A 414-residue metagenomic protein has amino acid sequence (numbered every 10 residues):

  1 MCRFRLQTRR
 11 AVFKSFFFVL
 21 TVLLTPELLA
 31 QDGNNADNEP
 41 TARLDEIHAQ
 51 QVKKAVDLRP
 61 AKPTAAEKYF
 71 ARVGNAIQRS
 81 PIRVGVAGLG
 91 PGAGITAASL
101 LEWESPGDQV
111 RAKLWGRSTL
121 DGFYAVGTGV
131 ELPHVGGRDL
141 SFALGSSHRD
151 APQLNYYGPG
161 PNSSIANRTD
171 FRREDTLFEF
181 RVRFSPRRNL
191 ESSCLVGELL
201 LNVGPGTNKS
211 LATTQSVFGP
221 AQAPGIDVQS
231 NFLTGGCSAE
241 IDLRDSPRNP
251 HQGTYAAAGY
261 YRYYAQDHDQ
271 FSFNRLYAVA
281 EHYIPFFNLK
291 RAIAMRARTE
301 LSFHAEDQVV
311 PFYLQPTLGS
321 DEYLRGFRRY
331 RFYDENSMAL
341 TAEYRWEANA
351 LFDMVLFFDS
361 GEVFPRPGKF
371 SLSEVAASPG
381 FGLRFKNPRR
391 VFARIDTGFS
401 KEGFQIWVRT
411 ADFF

Functional and structural regions predicted by a protein language model:
Q31-G145, P224-H251, D321, D334-M338 (+4 more regions): Outer-membrane beta-barrel initiation region
R59-K62, R83-V84, Q215-V228, F232-N349 (+2 more regions): C-terminal outer-membrane beta-barrel translocator/porin domains of Gram-negative envelope proteins and their
I82-V84, A112-L114, L140-L144, E191-L201 (+9 more regions): Transmembrane beta-strands of outer-membrane beta-barrel proteins
V86-G92, W103-S105, G116-G122, L132-H134 (+12 more regions): Transmembrane beta-strands of outer-membrane beta-barrel pores
R117, P152-P159, I165-L177, V203-Q215 (+3 more regions): Extracellular/periplasm-exposed beta-strand and loop segments of Gram-negative cell-envelope proteins, dominated by
A125-V130, L154-N162, L195, G204-F218 (+5 more regions): Outer-membrane beta-barrel translocator domains and adjoining extracellular loop/strand segments of Gram-negative
L140-R181, E300-T317, A393-T397, K401-A411: Outer-membrane beta-barrel translocator/channel fold
A239, F381-P388, G403-F414: Outer-membrane beta-barrel "beta-signal"
